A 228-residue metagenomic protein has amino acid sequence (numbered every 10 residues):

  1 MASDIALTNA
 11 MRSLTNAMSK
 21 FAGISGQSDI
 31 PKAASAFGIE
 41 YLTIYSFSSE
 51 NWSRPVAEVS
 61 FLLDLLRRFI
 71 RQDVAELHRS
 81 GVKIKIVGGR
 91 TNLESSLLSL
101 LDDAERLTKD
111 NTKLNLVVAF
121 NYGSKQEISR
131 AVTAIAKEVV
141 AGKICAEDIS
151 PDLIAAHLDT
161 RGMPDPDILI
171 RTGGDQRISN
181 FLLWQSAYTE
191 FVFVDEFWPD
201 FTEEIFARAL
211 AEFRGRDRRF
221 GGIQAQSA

Functional and structural regions predicted by a protein language model:
M1, A6, A10-L14, M18-A228: Flexible, compositionally biased loop and terminal segments
